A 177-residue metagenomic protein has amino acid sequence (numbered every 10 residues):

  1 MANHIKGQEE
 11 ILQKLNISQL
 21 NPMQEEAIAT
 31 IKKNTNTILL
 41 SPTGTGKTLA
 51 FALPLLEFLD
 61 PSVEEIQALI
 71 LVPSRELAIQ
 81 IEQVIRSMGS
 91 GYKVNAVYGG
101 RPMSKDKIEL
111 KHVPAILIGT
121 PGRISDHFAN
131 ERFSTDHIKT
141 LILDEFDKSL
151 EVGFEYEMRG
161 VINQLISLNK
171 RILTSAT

Functional and structural regions predicted by a protein language model:
M1-L40: Conserved pre-motif I regulatory segment
H4-I5, E10, V63-A129, H137-T140: Conserved nucleic-acid-binding Ia/Ib motif block in the N-terminal RecA-like helicase ATPase lobe
N21-Q24, L40-T45, L69-S74, L143-K148 (+1 more regions): Conserved helicase ATPase motor motifs in RecA-like P-loop NTPase domains
E25-T37, T48-V63, I79, V84-S87 (+1 more regions): Walker A/P-loop NTP-binding motif
K33-L39, E64-A68, P114-A115, N169-K170: Pre-Walker A (Motif I) flank of P-loop NTPase domains
P54, E109, E157-G160: Alpha-helical transmission elements in cytosolic ATPase-linked domains
P121-L173: SF2 helicase catalytic motif II
